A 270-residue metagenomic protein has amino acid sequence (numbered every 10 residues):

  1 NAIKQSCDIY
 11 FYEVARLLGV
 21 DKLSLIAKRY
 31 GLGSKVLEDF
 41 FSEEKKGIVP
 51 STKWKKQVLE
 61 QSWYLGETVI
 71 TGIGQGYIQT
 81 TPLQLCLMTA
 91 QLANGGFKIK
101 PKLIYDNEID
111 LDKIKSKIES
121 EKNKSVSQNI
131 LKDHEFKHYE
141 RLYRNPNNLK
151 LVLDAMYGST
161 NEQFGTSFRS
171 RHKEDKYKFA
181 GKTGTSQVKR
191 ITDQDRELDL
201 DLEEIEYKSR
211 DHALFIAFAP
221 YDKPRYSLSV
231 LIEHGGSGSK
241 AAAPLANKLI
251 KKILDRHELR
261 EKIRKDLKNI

Functional and structural regions predicted by a protein language model:
N1-S227: Beta-lactam-recognizing serine transpeptidase/beta-lactamase-like catalytic domain environment
K28-R29, E38, F97-K98, K240-A243 (+1 more regions): Glycine-rich loops and low-complexity Gly/Arg-rich segments that provide flexible linkers or classic glycine-based
T81-L87, A241-K248: Short amphipathic alpha-helical face segments that pack within enzyme cores and frequently flank/anchor catalytic
S116-K137, L245-I270: Short, gly/Ser/Thr-rich active-site loops of penicillin-recognizing serine hydrolases
G235-S237: Short beta-strands and strand-coil junctions in structured, solvent-facing domains, enriched
